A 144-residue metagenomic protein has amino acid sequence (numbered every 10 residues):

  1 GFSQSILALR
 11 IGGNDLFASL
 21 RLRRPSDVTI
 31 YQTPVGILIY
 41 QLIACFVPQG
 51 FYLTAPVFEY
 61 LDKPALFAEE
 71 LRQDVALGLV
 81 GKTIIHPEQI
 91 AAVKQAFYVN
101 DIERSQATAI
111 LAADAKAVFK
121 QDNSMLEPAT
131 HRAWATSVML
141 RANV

Functional and structural regions predicted by a protein language model:
G1-V144: Expand to "…catalyze enediolate/carbanion chemistry for C-C bond making/breaking, isomerization, decarboxylation
